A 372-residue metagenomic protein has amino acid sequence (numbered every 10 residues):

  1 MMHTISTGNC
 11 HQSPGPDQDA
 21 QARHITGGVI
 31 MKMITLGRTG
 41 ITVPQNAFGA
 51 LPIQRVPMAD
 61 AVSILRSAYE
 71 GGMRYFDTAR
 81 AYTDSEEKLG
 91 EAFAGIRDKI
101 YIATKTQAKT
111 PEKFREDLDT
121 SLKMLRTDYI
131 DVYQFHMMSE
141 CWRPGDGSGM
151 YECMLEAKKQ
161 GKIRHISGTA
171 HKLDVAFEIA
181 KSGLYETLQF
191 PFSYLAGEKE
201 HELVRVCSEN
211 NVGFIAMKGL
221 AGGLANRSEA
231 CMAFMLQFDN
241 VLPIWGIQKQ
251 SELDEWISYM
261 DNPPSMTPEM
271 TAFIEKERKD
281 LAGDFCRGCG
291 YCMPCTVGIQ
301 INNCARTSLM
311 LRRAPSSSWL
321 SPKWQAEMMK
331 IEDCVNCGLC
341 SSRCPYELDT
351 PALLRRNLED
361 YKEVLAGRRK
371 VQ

Functional and structural regions predicted by a protein language model:
M1-M2: Methionine residue identity
A22-I100: N-terminal binding-site loop/beta-alpha segment at the start of enzyme catalytic domains that lines or forms
L36, F48, F76, L89 (+10 more regions): Conserved, mostly hydrophobic/aromatic
V56-A59, R66, E70, K109-I215 (+1 more regions): Glycine/proline-rich, positively charged, aromatic-decorated active-site loop/lid region on the catalytic face
Y69, M73, E202-A216, L220-Q372: Structured C-terminal cap/extension of enzyme domains
R74-A79, A103-T104, R164-S167, T187-F190 (+3 more regions): Short catalytic-loop micro-motif centered on adjacent basic/acidic residues
K99-I102, Y185-S193, P264-M270: Short hydrophobic/aromatic-enriched beta-strand-loop microsegments
